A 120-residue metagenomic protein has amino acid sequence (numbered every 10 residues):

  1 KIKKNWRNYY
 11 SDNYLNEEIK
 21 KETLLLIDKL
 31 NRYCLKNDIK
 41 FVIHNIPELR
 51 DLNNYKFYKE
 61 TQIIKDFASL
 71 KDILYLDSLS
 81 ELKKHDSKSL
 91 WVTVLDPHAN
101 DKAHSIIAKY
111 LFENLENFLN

Functional and structural regions predicted by a protein language model:
K1-D66, L70-I73, S78-S89, T93: Serine-dependent acyl-ester chemistry module
L74, L95-N120: Histidine-centered active-site loop/cap adjacent to the catalytic His in serine esterases/O-acetyl transfer systems
